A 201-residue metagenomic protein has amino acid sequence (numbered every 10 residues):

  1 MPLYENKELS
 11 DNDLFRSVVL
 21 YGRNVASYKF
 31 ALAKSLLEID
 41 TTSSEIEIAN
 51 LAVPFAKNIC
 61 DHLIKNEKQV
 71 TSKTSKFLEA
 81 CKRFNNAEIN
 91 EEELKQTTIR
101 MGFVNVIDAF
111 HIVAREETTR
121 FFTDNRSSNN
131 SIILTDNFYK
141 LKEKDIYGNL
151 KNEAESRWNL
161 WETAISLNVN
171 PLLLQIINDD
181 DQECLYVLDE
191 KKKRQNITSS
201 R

Functional and structural regions predicted by a protein language model:
M1-S200: Mixed-charge, low-complexity interaction segments
